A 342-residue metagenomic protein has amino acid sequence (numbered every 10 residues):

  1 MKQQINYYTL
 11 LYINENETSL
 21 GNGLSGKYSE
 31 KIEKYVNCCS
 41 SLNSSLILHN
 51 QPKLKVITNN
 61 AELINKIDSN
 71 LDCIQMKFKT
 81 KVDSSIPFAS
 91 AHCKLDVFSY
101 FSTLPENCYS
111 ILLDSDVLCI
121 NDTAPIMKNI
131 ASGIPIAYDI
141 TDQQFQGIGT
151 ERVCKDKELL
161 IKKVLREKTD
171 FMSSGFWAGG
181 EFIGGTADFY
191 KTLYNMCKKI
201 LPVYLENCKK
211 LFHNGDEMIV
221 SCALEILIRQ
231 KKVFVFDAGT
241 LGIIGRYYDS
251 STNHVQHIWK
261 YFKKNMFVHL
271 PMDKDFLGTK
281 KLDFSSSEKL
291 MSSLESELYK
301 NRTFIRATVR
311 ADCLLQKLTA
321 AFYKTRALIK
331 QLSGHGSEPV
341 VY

Functional and structural regions predicted by a protein language model:
M1-D83, T103-E106, F304-Y342: N-terminal anchoring/stem segment of glycosyltransferases
N37-S40, S44, H92-D96, N214-C222: A structural signal for well-ordered alpha-helical segments within the folded catalytic domains of diverse enzymes
I47-P52, Y100-I111, A131, A187-L193 (+1 more regions): Secondary-structure boundary elements
D83-C93: A short, glycine-/small-residue-rich helix N-cap motif at loop->alpha-helix starts within glycosyltransferase
L95-I148: GT-A fold catalytic core of metal-dependent nucleotide-sugar glycosyltransferases, centered on the diacidic
M127-K191: Conserved catalytic core of nucleotide-sugar-dependent glycosyltransferases
V164-F267: Catalytic core and acceptor-binding pocket of nucleotide-sugar-dependent glycosyltransferases
S250-Y342: Long, low-complexity C-terminal extensions of enzymes
